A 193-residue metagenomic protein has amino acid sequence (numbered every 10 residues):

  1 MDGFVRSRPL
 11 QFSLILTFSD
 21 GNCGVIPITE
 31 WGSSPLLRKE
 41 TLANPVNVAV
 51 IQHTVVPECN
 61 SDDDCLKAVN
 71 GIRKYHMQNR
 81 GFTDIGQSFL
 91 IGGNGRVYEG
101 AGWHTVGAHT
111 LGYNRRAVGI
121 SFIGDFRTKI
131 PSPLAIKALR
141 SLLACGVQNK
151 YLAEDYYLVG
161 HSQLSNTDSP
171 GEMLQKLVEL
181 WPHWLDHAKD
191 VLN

Functional and structural regions predicted by a protein language model:
D2-V56, G92-N193: Basic/polar, cationic surfaces and motifs that engage anionic cell-wall and phosphate/carboxylate ligands
A43-N79: Active-site acidic/histidine clusters and adjacent loop/turn architecture that either coordinate catalytic ions
N79-R80, T110: Short Gly/Pro-enriched turn/cap motifs at secondary-structure boundaries
T83: RNase H-like, Mg2+-dependent phosphodiesterase core, and more generally RNA phosphate-backbone-engaging helix-loop
G86: Glycine/small-residue-rich phosphate/adenosyl-binding loop
